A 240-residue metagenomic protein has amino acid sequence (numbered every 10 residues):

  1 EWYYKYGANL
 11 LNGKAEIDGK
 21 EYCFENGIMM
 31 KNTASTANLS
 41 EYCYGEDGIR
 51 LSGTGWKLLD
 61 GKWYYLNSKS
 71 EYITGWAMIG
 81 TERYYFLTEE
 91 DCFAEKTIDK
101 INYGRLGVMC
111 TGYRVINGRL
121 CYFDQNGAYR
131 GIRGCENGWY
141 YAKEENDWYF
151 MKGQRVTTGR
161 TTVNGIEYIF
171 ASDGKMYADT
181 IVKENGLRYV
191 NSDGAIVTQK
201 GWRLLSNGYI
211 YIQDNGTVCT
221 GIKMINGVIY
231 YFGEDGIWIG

Functional and structural regions predicted by a protein language model:
E1-G240: Extracellular adhesion/carbohydrate-binding repeat motifs centered on closely spaced tryptophans
